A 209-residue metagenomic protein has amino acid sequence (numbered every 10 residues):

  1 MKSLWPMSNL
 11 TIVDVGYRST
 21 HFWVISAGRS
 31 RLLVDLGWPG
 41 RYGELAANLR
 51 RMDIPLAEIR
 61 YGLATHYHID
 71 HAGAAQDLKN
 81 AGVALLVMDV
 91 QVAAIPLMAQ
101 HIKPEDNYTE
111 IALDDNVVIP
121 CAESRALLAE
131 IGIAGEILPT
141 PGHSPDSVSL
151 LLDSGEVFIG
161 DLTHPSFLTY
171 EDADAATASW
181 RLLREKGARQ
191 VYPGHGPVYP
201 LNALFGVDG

Functional and structural regions predicted by a protein language model:
K2-M52, S149-L162: Conserved beta-strand hairpin/beta-sheet module of binuclear metal-dependent hydrolase folds, prominently
S8, I54-A57, N80, I133 (+1 more regions): Structured loop/turn residues at beta-strand edges in well-structured enzyme cores
V15-G16, A46, D115-A122, P139-P141 (+1 more regions): Short gly/ser/thr-rich secondary-structure transition/capping motifs
T20, G40, I69-D70, A93 (+2 more regions): Short alpha-helical
L32-V34, L63, L85, E156-F158 (+1 more regions): Residue-level marker for buried hydrophobic side chains located in beta-strands that build the well-ordered beta-sheet
P39-G40, I133-D208: Metallo-beta-lactamase
R41-G43, N48-L127: Active-site HxH/HxHxD metal-binding segment of metal-dependent hydrolases
